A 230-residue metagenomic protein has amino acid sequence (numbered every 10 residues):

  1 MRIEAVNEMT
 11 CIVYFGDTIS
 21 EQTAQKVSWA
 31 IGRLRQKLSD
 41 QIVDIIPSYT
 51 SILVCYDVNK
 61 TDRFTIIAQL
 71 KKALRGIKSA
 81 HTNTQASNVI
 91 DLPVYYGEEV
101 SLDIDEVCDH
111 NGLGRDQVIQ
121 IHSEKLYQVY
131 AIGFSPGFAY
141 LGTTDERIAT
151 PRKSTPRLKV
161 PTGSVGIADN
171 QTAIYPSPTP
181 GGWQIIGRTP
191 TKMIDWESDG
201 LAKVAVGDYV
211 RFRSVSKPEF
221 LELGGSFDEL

Functional and structural regions predicted by a protein language model:
M1-T82, A86-L230: Glycine-rich active-site loops that engage anionic ligands at enzyme catalytic sites
